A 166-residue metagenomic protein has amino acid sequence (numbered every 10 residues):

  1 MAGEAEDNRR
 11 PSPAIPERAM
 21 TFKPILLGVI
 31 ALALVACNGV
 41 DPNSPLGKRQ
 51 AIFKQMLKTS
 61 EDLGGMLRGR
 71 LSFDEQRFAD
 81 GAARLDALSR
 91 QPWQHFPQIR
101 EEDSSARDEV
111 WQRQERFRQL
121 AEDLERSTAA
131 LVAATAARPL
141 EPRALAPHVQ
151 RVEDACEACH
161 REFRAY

Functional and structural regions predicted by a protein language model:
D7-N8: Intrinsic-disorder-associated, low-complexity terminal segments enriched in Asp/Asn/His/Tyr and depleted of Lys/Arg
I15, G81-A82: Generic secondary-structure boundary signal with a strong preference for alpha-helix termini
I15-L26: Bacterial N-terminal signal peptides that target proteins for export
L34-A36: C-terminal motif of bacterial Sec signal peptides marking the signal peptidase cleavage site
N38-E75, A82-Y166: Sequence context surrounding c-type heme c attachment/ligation sites in exported
